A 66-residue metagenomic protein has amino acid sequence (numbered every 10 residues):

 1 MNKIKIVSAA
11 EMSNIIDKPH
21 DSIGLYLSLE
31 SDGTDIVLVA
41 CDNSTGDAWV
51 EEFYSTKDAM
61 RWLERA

Functional and structural regions predicted by a protein language model:
M1-S22: Negatively charged, low-complexity tracts enriched in Asp/Glu with abundant Ser/Thr
A10-I16, Y54-A66: A short, charged, amphipathic alpha-helix used as a generic interaction element across diverse proteins
I23-D47, R65: Short aromatic-glycine-(Arg/Gly/Cys) micro-motifs in beta-strand/loop hairpins
V39, V50-T56: Short amphipathic beta-strand/extended segments with alternating polar/hydrophobic composition
